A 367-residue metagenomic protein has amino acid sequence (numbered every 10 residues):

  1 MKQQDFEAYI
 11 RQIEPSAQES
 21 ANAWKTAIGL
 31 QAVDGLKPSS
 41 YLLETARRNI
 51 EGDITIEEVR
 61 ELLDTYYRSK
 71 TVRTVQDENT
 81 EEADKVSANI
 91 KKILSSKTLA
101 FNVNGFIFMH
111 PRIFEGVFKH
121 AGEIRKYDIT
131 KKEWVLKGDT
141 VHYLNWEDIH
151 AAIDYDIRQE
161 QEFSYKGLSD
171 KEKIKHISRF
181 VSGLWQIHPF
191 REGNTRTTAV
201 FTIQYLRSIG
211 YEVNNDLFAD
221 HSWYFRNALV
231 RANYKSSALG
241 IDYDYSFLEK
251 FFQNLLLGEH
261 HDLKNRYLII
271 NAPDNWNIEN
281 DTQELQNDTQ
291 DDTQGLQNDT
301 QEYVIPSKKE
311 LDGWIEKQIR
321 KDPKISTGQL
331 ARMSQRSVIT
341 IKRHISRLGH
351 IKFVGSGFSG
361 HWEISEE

Functional and structural regions predicted by a protein language model:
M1-E367: FIC/Doc superfamily catalytic core
